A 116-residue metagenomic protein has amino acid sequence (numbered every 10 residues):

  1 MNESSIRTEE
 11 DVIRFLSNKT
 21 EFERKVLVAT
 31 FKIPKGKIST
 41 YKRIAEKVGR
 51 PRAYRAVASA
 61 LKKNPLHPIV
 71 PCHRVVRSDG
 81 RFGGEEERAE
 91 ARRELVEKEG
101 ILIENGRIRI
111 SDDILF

Functional and structural regions predicted by a protein language model:
E3-F116: Nucleic acid-binding interface residues in structured DNA/RNA-binding domains, emphasizing the DNA-engaging scaffolds
